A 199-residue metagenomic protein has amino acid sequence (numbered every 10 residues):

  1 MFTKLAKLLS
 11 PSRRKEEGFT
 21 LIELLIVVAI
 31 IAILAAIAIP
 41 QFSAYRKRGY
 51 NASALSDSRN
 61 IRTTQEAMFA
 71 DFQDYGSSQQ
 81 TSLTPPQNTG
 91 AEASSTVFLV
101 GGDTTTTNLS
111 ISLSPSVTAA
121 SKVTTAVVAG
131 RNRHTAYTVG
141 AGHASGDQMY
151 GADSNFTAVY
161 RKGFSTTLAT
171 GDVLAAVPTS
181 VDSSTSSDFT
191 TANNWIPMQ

Functional and structural regions predicted by a protein language model:
M1-F19: N-terminal leader/signal peptides at the extreme start of proteins
F2-T3, A67-Q199: Periplasmic/extracellular, small/polar-rich flexible segments of pilin-like filament-forming proteins
L9, E17, K47-Y50, G76-S77 (+1 more regions): Residues in flexible loops and secondary-structure boundaries
R14-K47, A54: N-terminal single-pass transmembrane signal-anchor helix
K47-D74: Membrane-proximal N-terminal amphipathic helix
